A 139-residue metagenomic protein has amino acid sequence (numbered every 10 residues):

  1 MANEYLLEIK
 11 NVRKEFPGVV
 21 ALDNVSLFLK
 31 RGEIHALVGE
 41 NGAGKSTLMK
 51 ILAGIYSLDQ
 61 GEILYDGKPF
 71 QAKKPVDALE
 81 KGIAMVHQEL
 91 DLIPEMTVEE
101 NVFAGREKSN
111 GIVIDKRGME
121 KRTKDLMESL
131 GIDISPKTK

Functional and structural regions predicted by a protein language model:
M1-K139: Glycine-rich phosphate-binding loops of nucleotide-dependent enzymes
